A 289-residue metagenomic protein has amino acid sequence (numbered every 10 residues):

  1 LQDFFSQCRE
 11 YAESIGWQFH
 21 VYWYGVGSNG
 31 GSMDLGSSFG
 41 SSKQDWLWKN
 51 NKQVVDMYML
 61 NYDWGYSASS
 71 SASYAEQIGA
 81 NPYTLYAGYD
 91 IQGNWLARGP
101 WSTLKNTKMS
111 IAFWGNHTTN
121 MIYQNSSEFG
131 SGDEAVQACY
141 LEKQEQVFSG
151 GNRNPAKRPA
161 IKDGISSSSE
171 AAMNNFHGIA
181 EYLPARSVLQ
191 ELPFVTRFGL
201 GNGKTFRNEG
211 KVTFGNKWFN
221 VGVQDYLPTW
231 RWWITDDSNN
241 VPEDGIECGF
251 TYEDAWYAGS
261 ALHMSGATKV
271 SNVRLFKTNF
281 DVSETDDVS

Functional and structural regions predicted by a protein language model:
L1-S70: Chitinase-like catalytic core of GlcNAc-active glycosidases
Q18-Y22, M57-M59, P82-G88, S110-A112: Structural preference for beta-strand elements that scaffold enzyme active sites
G30-L35, Y66-A72, W95-P100, N120-N125: Extracytoplasmic/secreted cell-surface and envelope-processing proteins
N50, A75-N81, L104-N106: Acidic (Asp/Glu)-rich catalytic clusters
S67-D90: Glycoside hydrolase catalytic-domain groove-lining segments
L85-G245: Substrate-binding cleft of secreted/luminal carbohydrate-active enzymes
E243-F280: Short carbohydrate-recognition loop motifs
V288-S289: Extended repeat-based interaction scaffolds and adjacent low-complexity, acidic/S/T/P-biased segments that form broad
